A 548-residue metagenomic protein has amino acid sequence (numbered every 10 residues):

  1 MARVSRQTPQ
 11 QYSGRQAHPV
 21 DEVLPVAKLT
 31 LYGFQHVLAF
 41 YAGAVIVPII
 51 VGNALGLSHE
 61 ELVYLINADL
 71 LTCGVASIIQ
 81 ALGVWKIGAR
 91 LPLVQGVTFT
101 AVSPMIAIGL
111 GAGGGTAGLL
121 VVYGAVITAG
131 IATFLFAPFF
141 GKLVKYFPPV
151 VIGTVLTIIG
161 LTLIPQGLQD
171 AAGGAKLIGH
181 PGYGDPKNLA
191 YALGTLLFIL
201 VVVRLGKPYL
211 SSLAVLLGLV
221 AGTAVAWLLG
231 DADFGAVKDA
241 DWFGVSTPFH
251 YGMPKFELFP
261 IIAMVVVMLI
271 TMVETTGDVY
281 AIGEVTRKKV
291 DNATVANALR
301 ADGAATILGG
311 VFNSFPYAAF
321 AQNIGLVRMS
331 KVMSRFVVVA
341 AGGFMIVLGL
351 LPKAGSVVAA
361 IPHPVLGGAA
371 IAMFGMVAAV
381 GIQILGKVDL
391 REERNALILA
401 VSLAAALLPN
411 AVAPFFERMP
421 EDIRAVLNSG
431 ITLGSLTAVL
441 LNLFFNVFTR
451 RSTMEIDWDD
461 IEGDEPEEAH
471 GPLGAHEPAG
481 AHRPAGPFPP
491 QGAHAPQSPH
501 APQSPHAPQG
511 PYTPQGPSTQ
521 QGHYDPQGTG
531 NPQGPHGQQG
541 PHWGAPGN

Functional and structural regions predicted by a protein language model:
A2-P92, T100-A112: N-terminal signal-anchor module of multipass membrane proteins
R6-G14, A44-P48, G52, G194-L205 (+6 more regions): Juxtamembrane interface elements at the cytosolic ends of transmembrane helices in multi-pass membrane proteins
G14-R15, P19-V23, L31, F198-V201 (+3 more regions): Hydrophobic transmembrane alpha-helices of multi-pass solute/ion transporters
V26, G52-R90, A263-R335: Membrane-embedded helical hairpins/re-entrant loop segments and their flanking transmembrane helices within multi-pass
A27-F40, A44, G184-L196, L213-A214 (+3 more regions): Hydrophobic, membrane-embedded alpha-helices of multi-pass small-molecule transporters
Y64, I87-A101, K145-I152, L210-L217 (+4 more regions): Short, non-helical or kinked segments that cap or interrupt transmembrane helices
I108-A232, G342-M454: Membrane-embedded alpha-helical modules
G430-H494, P514, P532-N548: Terminal cytosolic tails of multi-pass membrane transporters, especially the segment immediately following the final
